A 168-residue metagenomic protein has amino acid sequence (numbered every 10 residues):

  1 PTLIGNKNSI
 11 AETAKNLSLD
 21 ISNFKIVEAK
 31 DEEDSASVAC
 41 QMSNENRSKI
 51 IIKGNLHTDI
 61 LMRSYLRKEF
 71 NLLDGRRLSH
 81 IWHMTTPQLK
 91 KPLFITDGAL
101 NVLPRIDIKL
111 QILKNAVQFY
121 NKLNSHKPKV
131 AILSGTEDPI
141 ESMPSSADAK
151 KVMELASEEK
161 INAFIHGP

Functional and structural regions predicted by a protein language model:
P1-P168: Anion-binding alpha/beta catalytic cores of soluble intermediary-metabolism enzymes, centered on
